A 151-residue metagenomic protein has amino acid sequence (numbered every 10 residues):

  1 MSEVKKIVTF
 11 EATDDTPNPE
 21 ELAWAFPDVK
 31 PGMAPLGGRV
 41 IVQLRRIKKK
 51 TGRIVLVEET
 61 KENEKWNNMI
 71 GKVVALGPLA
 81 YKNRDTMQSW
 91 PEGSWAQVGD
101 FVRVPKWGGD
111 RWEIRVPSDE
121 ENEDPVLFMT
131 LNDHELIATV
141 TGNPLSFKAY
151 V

Functional and structural regions predicted by a protein language model:
S2-V151: Compact, glycine-rich, soluble single-domain proteins
